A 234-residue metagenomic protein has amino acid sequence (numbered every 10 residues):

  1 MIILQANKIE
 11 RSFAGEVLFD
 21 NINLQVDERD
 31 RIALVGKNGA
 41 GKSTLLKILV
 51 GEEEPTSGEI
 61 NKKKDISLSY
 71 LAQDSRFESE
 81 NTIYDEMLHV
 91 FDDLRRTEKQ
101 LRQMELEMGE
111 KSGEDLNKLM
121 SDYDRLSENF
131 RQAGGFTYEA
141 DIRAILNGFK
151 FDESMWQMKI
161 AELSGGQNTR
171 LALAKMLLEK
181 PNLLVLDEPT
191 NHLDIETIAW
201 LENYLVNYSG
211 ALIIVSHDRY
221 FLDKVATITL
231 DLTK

Functional and structural regions predicted by a protein language model:
M1-K234: ABC ATP-binding cassette signature C-motif
